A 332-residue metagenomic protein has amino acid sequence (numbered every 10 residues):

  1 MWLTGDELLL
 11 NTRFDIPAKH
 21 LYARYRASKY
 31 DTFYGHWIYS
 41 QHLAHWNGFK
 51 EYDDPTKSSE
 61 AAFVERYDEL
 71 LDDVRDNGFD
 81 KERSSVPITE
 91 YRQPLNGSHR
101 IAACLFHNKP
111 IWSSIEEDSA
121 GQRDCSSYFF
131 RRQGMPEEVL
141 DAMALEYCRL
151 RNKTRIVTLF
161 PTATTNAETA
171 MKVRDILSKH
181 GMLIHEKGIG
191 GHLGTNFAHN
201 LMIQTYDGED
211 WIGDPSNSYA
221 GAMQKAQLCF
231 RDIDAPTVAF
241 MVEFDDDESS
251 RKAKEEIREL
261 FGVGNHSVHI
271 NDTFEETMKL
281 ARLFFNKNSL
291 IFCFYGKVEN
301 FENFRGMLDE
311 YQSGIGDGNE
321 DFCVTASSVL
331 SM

Functional and structural regions predicted by a protein language model:
L3-K50: Extended, charge-rich helix/loop segments that form flexible, surface "patches" used to engage negatively charged
T32-L95: Short alpha-helix boundary/capping and kink motifs at helix termini
T89-N108: A sequence-level detector for short glycine-anchored, His/Arg-bearing signature motifs that mark catalytic or binding
Q93, R100, S119-A120, D247 (+2 more regions): Short, solvent-exposed loop/turn segments at secondary-structure junctions
I111-I115: Short hydrophobic alpha-helical runs that function as membrane-insertion/retention elements
E117-K153: Amphipathic, charge-rich alpha-helical segments that serve as recognition/docking helices
D141-E299: Non-catalytic terminal and connector segments of soluble metabolic enzymes
E310-M332: Active-site nucleotide-donor binding segment shared across nucleotidyl transfer reactions
